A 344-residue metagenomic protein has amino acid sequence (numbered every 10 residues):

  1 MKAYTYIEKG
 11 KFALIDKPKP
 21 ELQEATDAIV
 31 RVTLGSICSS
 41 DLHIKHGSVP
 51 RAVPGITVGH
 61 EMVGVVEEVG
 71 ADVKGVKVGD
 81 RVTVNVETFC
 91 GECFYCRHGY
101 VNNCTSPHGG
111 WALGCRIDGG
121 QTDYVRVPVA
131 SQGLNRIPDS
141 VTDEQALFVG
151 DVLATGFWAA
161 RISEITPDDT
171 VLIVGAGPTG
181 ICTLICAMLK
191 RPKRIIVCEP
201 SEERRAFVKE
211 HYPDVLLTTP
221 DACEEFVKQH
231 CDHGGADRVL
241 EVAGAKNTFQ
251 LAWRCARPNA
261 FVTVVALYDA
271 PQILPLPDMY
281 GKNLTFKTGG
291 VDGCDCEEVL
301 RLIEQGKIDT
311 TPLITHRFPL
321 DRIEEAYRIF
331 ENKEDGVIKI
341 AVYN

Functional and structural regions predicted by a protein language model:
P20-G35, S48-R97, P138-V141: Glycine-rich beta-strand-centered segment in the early N-terminal region that forms part of a ligand/cofactor-binding
Q23-A25, K77, T166, R257 (+1 more regions): Residue-level recognition of short, solvent-exposed, well-ordered loop/turn junctions that link secondary-structure
C38, N85-N135, D139: Cysteine-cluster motifs in flexible loop/terminal segments that predominantly coordinate metals
G79, D168, P213-D214, G235-A236 (+1 more regions): Local beta-strand N-terminus motif with an aromatic residue
R136-D221, E225: Mid-domain Rossmann-like dinucleotide-binding core that forms the NAD(H)/NADP(H) cofactor-binding site
S163, R205-T285: Glycine-rich cofactor phosphate-binding loops and adjacent beta1-alpha1 units of small-molecule cofactor enzyme domains
E199, A266, G290: Conserved acidic E/D residue at the C-terminus of a beta-strand in Rossmann-like folds
P200, E225-F226, Q250-R254, G293-N344: C-terminal hydrophobic helical "lid"/dimerization subdomain of Rossmann-like NAD(P)H-dependent oxidoreductases
